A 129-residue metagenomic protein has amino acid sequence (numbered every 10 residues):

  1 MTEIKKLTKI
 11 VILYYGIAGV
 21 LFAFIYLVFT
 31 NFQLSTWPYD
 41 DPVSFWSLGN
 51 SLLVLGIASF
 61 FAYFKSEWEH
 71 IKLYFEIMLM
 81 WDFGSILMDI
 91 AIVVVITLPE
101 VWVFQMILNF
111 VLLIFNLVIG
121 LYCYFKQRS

Functional and structural regions predicted by a protein language model:
M1-A18, F125: Cytosolic juxtamembrane helix and N-cap/initiation of the first transmembrane helix
M1-L7, F64-K72, T97-E100, R128-S129: Membrane-interface helix-boundary motifs at transmembrane edges
I17, L21, P42-F64, I77-L87: Core segments of alpha-helical transmembrane spans in multipass integral membrane proteins
G19-F29: Alpha-helical transmembrane segments of multi-pass membrane proteins
L27-S35, F64, I90-L98: Juxtamembrane "helix-exit" motif on the non-cytosolic side of transmembrane helices
S35-S44, K72-Y74, L98-N109: Non-cytosolic membrane-interface motifs at loop->transmembrane helix junctions
W68, L87-M106: Membrane-helix boundary connector in multi-pass membrane proteins
V111-S129: Membrane-water interface at the C-terminal end of transmembrane alpha helices
